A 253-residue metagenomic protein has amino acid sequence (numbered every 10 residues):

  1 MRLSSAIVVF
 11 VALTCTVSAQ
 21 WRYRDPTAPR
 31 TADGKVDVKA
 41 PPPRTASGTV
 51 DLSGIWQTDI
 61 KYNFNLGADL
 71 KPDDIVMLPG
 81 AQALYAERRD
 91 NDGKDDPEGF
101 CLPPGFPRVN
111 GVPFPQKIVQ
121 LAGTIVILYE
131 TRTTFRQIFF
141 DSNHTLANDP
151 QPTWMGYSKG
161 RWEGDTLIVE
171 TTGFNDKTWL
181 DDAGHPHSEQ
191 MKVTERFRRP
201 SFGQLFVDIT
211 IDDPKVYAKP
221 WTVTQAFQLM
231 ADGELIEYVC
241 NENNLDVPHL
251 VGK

Functional and structural regions predicted by a protein language model:
M1-S5: Positively charged n-region of N-terminal signal peptides that target proteins for export
V9-V11, C15-K253: PEST-like low-complexity, intrinsically disordered acidic/proline/serine-rich tracts that flank trafficking/processing
